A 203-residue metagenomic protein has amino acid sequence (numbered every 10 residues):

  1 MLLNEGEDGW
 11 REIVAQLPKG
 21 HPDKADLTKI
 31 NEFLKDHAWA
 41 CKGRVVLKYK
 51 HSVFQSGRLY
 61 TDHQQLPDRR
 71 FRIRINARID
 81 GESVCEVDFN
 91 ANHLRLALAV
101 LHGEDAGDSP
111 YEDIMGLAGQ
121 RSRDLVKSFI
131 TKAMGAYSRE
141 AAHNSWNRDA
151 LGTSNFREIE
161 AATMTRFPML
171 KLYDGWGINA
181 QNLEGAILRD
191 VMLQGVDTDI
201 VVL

Functional and structural regions predicted by a protein language model:
M1-R74, E82: Non-catalytic nucleic-acid-binding interfaces of large nucleic-acid enzymes and RNP effectors
E5, L98-A99, L193-Q194: Short glycine/serine- and small hydrophobic-enriched flexible loop segments
D8, A25-T28, D124, R157 (+1 more regions): Generic alpha-helical secondary structure signal
L34, A118, T163, V191-V196: Hydrophobic, Leu/Ile/Phe/Ala-enriched alpha-helical segments that form helix-helix packing faces
Y60, Q64-Y173, N179-Q181: Helical catalytic core of nucleic-acid polymerases
M169-D174, A186-D190: Generic long, charged, amphipathic alpha-helical segments
A186-L203: Active-site palm subdomain of RNA-directed nucleic acid polymerases
